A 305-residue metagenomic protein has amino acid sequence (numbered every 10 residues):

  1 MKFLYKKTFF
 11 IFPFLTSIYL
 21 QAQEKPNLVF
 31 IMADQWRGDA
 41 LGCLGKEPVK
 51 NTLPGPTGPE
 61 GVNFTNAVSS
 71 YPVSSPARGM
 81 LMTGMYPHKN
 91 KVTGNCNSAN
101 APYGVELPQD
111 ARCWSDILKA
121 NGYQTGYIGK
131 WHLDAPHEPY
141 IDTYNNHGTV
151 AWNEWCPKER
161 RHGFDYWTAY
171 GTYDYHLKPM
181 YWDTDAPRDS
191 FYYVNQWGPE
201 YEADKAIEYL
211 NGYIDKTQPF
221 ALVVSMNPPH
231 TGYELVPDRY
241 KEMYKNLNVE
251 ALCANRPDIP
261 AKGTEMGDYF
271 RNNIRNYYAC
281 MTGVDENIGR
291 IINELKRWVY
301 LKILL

Functional and structural regions predicted by a protein language model:
M1-K2, I11: Secreted/periplasmic carbohydrate-active enzymes, especially glycoside hydrolases
F3-Y5, L20-L305: Formylglycine-dependent sulfatase
T8-S17: Bacterial N-terminal signal peptides
